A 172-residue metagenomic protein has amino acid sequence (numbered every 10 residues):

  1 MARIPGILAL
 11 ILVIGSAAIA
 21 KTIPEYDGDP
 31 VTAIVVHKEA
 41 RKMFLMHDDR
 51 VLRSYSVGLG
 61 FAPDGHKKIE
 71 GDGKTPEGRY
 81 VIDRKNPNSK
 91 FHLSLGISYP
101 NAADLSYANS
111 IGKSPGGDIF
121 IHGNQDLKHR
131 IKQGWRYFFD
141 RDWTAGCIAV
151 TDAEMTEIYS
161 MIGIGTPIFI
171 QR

Functional and structural regions predicted by a protein language model:
M1-I4: Positively charged n-region of N-terminal signal peptides that target proteins for export
G6-G15: Bacterial N-terminal signal peptides
S16-A20: Sec/Tat signal peptide C-region and signal peptidase I cleavage site
K21-A33, L59-D83, A102-Y107, D152-A153: N-terminal post-signal-peptidase region of extra-cytosolic proteins
R50-A62: Short Gly/aromatic-enriched secondary-structure transition segments
R84-R172: Exported/periplasmic cell-wall-interacting domains
